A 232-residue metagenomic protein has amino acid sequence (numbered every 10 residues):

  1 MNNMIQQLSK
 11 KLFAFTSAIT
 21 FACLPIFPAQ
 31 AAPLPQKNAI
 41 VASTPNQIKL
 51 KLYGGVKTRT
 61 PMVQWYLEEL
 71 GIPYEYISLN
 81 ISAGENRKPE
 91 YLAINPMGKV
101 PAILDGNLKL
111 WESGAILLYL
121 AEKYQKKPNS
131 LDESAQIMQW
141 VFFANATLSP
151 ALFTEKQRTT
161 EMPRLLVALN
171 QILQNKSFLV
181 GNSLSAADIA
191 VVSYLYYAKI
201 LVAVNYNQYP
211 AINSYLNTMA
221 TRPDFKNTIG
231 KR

Functional and structural regions predicted by a protein language model:
N3-T16: Bacterial N-terminal signal peptides that target proteins for export
S9-K10, W111, A187: Residue-level micro-sites within transmembrane alpha helices that shape and flank functional polar/acidic positions
A14-P25: Bacterial N-terminal signal peptides
P28-P33: Boundary at the C-terminal end of the N-terminal hydrophobic targeting segment
K37-K156, T160-R164, N170: GST-like domain detector, emphasizing the conserved glutathione-binding G-site in the N-terminal thioredoxin-like
I77, I229-G230: Residue-level detector of family-conserved "landmark" positions at structurally sensitive sites
N80, A186, R232: Short, solvent-exposed turn/loop segments enriched in Gly/Ser/Thr/Pro and often Arg
L120, V141-P223, T228: GST-like fold's C-terminal all-alpha helical module
